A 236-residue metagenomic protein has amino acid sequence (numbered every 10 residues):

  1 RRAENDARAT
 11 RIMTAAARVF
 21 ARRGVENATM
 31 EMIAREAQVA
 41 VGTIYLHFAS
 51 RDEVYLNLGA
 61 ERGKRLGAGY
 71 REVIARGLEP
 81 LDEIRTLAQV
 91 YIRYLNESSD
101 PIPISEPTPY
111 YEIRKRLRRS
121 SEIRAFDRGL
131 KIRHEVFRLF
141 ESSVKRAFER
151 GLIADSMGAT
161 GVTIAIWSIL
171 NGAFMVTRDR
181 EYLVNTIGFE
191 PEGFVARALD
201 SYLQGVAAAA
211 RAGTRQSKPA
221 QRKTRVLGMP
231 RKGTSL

Functional and structural regions predicted by a protein language model:
N5, Y55, G59, G63 (+4 more regions): Amphipathic, non-transmembrane alpha-helical scaffold segments
A9-T10, M30, D52, L56 (+5 more regions): Short, structured helix-loop boundary elements
R11, V19-E53, N57, E61: Helix-turn-helix
R22-E26, G77, S98, R150: Short coil/turn segments at alpha/beta junctions that flank glycine-rich nucleotide-binding fingerprints
N57, E61, R71-P101, A159 (+1 more regions): Hydrophobic alpha-helical connector segments
V90-E97, H134, R138, S142-R150 (+1 more regions): C-terminal peripheral helix-coil segments that are non-catalytic and often amphipathic
I92-S142, L152, T160-G161, G188: Short secondary-structure transition hinges
